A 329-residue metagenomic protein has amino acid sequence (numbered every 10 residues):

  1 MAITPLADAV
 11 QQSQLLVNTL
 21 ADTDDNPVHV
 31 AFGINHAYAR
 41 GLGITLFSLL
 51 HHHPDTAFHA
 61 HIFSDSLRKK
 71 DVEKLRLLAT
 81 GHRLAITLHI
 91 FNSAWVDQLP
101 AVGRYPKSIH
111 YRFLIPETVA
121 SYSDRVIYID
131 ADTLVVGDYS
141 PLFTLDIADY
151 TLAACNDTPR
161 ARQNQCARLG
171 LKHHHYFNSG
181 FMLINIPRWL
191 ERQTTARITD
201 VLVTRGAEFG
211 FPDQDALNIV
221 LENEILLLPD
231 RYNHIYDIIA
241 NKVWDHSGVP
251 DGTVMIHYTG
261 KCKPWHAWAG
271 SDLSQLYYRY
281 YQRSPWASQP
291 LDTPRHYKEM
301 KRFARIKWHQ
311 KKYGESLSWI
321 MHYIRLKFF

Functional and structural regions predicted by a protein language model:
M1-V28, I34, R188-F329: A glycosyltransferase accessory/donor-loop signature
H29-F32, L49, H59-H61: Hydrophobic targeting segments
A39-H53: Histidine-anchored nucleotide/phosphate-binding helix
F58-S66, A153-C155: Short internal beta-strands
S66-E73, R162: Short, charged/polar "capping" segments at the starts of alpha-helices and the immediately preceding loops
K70-T118: Active-site-proximal specificity loops/subdomain of glycosyltransferases
L88-A94, S108-R160, L171-Y176, F181-I184 (+1 more regions): GT-A fold catalytic core of metal-dependent nucleotide-sugar glycosyltransferases, centered on the diacidic
L99-S108, A167-L171, K242-S247: Short, surface-exposed amphipathic charged segments that create phosphate/polyanion-binding patches used for binding
